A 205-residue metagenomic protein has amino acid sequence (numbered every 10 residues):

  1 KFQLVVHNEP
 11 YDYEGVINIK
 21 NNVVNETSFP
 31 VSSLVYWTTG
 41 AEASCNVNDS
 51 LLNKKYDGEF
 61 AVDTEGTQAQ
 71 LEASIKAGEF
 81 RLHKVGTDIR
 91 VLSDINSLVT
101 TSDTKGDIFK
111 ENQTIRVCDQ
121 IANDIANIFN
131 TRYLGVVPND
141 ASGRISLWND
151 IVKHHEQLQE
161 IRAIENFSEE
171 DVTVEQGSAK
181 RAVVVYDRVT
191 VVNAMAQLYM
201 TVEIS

Functional and structural regions predicted by a protein language model:
K1-V136, L147: A glycine- and small-residue-enriched flexible loop/hinge signal that marks low-structured segments
L4, I121, E169-V172, V185-D187: Generic structural hydrophobic/aromatic packing signal, biased to beta-strands
H7, H83, H154-H155, D187: Histidine (H) residue identity feature
Q68, Q159-I161, V174-Q176: Intrinsically disordered, low-complexity segments enriched in polar/charged residues with Gly/Pro, especially when
S74, I164, G177-A179: A generic structural signal for short, solvent-exposed coil/turn residues that cap or connect secondary-structure
T87-V91, I164, M200: A generic "cationic amphipathic patch" detector
Q120-D171: Extended, compositionally biased non-globular segments
T173-S205: C-terminal edge-of-domain segments
